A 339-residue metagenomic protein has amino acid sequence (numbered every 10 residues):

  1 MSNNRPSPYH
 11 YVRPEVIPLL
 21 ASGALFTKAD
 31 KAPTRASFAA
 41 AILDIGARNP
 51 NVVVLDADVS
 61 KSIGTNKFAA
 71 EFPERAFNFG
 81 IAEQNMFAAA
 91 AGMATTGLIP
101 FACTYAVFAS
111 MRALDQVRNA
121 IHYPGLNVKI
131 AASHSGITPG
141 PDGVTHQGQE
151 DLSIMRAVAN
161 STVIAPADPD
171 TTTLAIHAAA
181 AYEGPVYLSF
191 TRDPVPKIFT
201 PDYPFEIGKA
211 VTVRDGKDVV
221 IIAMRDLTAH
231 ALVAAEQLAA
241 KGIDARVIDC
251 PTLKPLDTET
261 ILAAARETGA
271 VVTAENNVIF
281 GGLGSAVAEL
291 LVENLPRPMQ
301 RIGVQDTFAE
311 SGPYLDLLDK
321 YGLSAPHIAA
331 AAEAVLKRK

Functional and structural regions predicted by a protein language model:
M1-S189, P194: Thiamine diphosphate
S2-R5, N51, K61-N66, A70 (+2 more regions): Thiamine diphosphate
